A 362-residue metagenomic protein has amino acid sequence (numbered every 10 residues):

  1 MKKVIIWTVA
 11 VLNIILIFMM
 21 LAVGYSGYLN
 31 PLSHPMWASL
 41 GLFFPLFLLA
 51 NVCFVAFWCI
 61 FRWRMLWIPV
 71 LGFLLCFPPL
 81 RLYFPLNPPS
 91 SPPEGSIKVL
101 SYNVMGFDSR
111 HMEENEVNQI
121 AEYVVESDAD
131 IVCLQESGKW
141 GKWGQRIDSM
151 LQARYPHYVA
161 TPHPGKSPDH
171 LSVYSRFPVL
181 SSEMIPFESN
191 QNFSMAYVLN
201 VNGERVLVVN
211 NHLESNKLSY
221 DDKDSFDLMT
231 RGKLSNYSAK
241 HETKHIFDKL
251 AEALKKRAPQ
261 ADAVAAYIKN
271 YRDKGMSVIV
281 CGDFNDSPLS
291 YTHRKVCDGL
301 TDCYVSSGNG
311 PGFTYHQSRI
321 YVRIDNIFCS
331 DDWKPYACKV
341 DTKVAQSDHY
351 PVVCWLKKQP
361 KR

Functional and structural regions predicted by a protein language model:
M1-M150, H163-L171, A261-A265, Q359-R362: N-terminal, active-site-proximal structural segment of metallo-dependent hydrolase catalytic domains
T8-M20, Y25-W58, R64-L71, E183-I185 (+2 more regions): Metal-dependent phosphoester-hydrolase catalytic domains
G72-E94, H111, I131, Q135-M229 (+2 more regions): Structured beta-strand-rich core segments of catalytic domains in phosphoester-bond hydrolases
G95, S127, A153, F177 (+3 more regions): Structured loop/turn residues at beta-strand edges in well-structured enzyme cores
K98, P156-H157, P178, L207 (+2 more regions): Conserved beta-strand segments of alpha/beta enzyme cores
K98-V104, E116, I120-G144, T161 (+6 more regions): Active-site beta-strand/loop signature of hydrolases that rely on acidic residues for catalysis
S101-V117, K139, K217-A253: Acidic/histidine-rich helix-loop elements that form or flank divalent-metal/phosphate-binding sites at the catalytic
M105-F107, K139, F177-V179, L213-N216 (+4 more regions): Short, solvent-exposed loop/turn segments at secondary-structure junctions
